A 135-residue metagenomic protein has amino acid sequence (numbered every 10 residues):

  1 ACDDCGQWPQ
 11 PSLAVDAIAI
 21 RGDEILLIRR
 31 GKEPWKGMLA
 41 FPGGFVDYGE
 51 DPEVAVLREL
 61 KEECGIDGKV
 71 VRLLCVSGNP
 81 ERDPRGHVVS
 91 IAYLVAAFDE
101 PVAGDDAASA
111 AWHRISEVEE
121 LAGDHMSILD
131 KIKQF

Functional and structural regions predicted by a protein language model:
A1-D16: Acidic, metal-coordinating catalytic segment for phosphate/diphosphate chemistry, firing primarily on the Nudix
Q10-S12, I20, E33-P34, R85-V88 (+1 more regions): A generic fold-level signal
L13, G65-E100: Active-site segment of metal-dependent pyrophosphate-handling enzymes, primarily the Nudix hydrolase catalytic core
D16, E24, A92, S109: Conserved beta-strand and immediately adjacent loop positions that scaffold enzyme active sites
A19, A92-A96, R114: Short, well-ordered beta-strand micro-motif
I20-E62, I66: Conserved Nudix-box catalytic region and its N-terminal flanking loop in Nudix hydrolases and closely related
P34-L39, G86, E100-F135: Nudix hydrolase/Nudix homology domain
G44, R58-E59, V71, H113-S116: Structural detector for helix-capping/boundary residues
